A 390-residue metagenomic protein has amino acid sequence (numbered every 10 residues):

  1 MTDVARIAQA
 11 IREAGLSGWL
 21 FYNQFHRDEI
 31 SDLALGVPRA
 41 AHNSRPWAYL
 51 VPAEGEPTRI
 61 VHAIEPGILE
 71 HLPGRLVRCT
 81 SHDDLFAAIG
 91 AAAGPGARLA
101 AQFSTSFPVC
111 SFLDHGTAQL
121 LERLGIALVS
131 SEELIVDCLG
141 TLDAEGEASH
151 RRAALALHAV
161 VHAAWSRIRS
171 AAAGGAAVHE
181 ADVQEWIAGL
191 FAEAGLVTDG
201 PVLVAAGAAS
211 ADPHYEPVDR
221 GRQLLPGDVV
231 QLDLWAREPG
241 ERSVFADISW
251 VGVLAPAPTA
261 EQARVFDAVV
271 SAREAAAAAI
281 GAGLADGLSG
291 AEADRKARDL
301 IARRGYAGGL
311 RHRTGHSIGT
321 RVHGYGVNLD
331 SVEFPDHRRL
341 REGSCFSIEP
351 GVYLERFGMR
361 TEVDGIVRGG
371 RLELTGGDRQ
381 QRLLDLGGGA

Functional and structural regions predicted by a protein language model:
M1-A390: Active-site neighborhoods and metal-handling regions in enzymes and metal-associated proteins
